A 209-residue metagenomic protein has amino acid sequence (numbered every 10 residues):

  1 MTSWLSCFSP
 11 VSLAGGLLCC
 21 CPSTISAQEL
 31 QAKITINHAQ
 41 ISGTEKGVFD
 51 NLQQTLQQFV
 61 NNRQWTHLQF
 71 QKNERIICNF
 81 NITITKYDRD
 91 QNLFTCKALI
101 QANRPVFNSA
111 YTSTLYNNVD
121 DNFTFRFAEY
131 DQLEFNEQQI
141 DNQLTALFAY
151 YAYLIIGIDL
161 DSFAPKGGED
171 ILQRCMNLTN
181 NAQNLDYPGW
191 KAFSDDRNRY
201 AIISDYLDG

Functional and structural regions predicted by a protein language model:
M1-L30: Bacterial Sec-dependent N-terminal signal peptides
C7, C19-C21, C78, C96 (+1 more regions): Generic recognition of cysteine residues
Q28-T95, V106-N108: Start-of-domain marker
N92-D205: Acidic/His-rich structured neighborhood in mature extracellular/periplasmic domains
L207-G209: Extended, basic/helix-rich recognition subdomains
